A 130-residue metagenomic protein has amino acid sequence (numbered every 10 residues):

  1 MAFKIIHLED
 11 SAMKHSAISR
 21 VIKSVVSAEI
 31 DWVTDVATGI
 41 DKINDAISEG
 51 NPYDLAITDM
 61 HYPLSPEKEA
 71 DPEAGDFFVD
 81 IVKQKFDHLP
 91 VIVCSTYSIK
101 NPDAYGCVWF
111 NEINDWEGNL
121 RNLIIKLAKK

Functional and structural regions predicted by a protein language model:
A2-K14, I18-I22: Conserved acidic segment of CheY-like receiver
I5, I30, V91-I92: Hydrophobic/aromatic residues located in beta-strands of well-ordered beta-sheets within soluble catalytic
S11-H15, H61-E67, Y97-K100: Short acidic, S/G/P-rich loop/turn micro-motifs used as interaction or catalytic elements
V25-V26, G50, F86: A structural signal for short coil/turn segments at secondary-structure junctions
W32-L55, D59, P63-L64: Acidic, metal-coordinating helix/loop segments flanking the phosphotransfer/catalytic sites of two-component signaling
Y53-F86: Conserved phosphotransfer microenvironments
F77-N101, G106-V108: A short, hydrophobic beta-strand element within the central beta-sheet of small alpha/beta folds
Y97, W116-K130: Receiver (REC) domain switch/output surface
